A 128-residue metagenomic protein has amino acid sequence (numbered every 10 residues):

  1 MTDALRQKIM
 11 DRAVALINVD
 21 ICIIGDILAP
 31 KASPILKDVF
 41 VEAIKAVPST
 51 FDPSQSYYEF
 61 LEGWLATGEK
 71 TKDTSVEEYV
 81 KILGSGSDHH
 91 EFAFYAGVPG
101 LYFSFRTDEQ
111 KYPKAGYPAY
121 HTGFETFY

Functional and structural regions predicted by a protein language model:
M1-Y128: Secretory-pathway/membrane protein signature
